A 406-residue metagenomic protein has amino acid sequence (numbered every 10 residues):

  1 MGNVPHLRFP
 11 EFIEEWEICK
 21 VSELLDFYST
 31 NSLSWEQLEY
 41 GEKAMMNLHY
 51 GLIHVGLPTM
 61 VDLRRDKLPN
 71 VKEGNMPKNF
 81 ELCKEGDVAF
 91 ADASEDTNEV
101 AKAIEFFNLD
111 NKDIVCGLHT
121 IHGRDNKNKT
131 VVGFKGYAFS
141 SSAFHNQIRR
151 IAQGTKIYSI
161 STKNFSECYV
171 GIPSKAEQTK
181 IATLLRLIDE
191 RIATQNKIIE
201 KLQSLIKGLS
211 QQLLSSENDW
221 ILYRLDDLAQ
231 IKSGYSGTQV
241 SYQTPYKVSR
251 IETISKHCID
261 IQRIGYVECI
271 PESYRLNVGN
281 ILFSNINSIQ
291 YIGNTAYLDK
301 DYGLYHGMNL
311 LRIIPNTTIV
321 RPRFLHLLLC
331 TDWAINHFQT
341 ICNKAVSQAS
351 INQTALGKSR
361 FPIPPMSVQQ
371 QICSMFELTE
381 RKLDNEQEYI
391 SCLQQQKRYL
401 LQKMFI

Functional and structural regions predicted by a protein language model:
M1-E14, L187-E190, T194-Y223, E388-I406: Short amphipathic coiled-coil heptad-repeat segments
G2-H6, W35, D113-I121, T130 (+5 more regions): A short glycine-rich beta-alpha junction/loop motif
V4-S32, E167, L213-Y235, H257: Non-catalytic DNA-recognition/assembly elements of restriction-modification systems
L7, C19-S22, G51, S142 (+5 more regions): Structural detector for helix-capping/boundary residues
S22-L38, L52-A89, D226-T238, E252-I281: Sequence-specific dsDNA recognition surfaces
H54-K67, V88-G117, G133-Y137, N146-R149 (+4 more regions): Short, ligand-facing micro-motifs at secondary-structure edges
S94, L184-R186, N287, M375-E377: Short, surface-exposed secondary-structure boundary micro-motifs
E177-K180, Q370-Q371: Short, solvent-exposed linear patches
